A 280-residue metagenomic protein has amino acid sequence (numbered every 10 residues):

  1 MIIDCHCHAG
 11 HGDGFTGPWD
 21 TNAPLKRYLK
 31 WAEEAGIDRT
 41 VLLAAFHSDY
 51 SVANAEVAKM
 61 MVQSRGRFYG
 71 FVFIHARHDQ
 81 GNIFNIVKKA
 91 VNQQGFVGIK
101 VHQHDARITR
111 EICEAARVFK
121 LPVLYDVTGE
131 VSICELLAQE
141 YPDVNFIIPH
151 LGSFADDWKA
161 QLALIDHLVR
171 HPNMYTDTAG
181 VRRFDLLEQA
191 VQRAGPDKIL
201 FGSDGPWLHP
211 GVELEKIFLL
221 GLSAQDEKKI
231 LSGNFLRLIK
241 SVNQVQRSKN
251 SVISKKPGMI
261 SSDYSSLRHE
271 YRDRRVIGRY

Functional and structural regions predicted by a protein language model:
M1-C5, A9, T21-R39, K198 (+1 more regions): Mid-to-C-terminal alpha-helical segments outside catalytic/metal-binding sites
M1-P18, A58-V62, G66-F73: Mobile, glycine- and charge-enriched loop segments and immediately flanking short secondary-structure elements within
I3-C7, T40-L42, G70-V72, V97-V101 (+4 more regions): Hydrophobic faces of well-ordered beta-strands that scaffold small-molecule active sites in alpha/beta enzyme cores
H8-G12, A45-F46, F73-R77, H102-H104 (+4 more regions): Active-site beta-loop-alpha junctions enriched in small/polar residues
A23-Y28, S51-M60, F84-N85, V131-E135 (+2 more regions): Alpha-helical scaffolding within the catalytic cores of extracellular/periplasmic polymer-degrading hydrolases
R27, E56-K59, I86-K89, E111 (+4 more regions): Alpha-helical elements of Rossmann-like donor-binding domains used by nucleotide-donor carbohydrate transfer enzymes
R39, H47-L124, R170, M174: Active-site gating/metal-coordination segments in enzymes
D105-L200, Q246, I253-S254, R279: Catalytic pocket-lining loop regions of alpha/beta-barrel enzymes, especially the amidohydrolase/enolase/GH5 lineages
